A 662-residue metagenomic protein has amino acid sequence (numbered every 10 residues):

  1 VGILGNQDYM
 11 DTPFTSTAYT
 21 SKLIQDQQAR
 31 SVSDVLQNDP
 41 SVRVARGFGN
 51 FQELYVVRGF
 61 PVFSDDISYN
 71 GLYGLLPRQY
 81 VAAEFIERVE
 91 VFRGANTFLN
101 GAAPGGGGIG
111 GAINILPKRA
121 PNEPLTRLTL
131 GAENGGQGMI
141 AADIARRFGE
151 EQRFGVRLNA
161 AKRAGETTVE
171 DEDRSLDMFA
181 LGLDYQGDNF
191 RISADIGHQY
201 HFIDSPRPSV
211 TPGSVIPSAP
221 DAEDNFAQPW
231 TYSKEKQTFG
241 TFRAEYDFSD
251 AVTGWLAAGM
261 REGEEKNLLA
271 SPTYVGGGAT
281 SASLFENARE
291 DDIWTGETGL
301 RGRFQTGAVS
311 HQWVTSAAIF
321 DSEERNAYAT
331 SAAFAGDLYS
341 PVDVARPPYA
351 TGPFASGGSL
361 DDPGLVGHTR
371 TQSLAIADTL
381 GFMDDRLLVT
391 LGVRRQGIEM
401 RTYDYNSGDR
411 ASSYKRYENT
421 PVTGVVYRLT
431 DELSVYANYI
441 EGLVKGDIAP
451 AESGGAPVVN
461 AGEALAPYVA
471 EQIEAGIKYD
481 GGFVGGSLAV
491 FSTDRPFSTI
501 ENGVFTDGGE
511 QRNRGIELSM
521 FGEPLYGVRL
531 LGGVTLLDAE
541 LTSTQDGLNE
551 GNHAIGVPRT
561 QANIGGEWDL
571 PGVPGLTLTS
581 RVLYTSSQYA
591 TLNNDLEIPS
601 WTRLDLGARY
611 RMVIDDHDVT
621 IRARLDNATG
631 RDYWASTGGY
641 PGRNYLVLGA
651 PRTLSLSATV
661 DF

Functional and structural regions predicted by a protein language model:
V1-E123, A475: Acidic, small-polar-rich N-terminal luminal/periplasmic segments of exported/outer-membrane proteins
E84-E87, T97-F179, Y185-R191, T238 (+2 more regions): Outer-membrane beta-barrel translocator/receptor signature
R163-T167, A180-D247, M260-D291, F334-P363 (+1 more regions): Acidic/polar loop-and-plug regions of large Gram-negative outer-membrane beta-barrel proteins
F202-V215, D321-N326, V426-E474, Y479 (+4 more regions): Surface-exposed extracellular loop regions of Gram-negative outer-membrane beta-barrel proteins, predominantly
G240-G263, S283-D404: Face-selective signature of the C-terminal outer-membrane beta-barrel domain
R243-D247, A251-G259, G263-S271, Y436 (+3 more regions): Membrane-embedded beta-barrel scaffold of Gram-negative outer-membrane proteins
Q312-W313, A437, I473, I555-F662: Conserved C-terminal beta-signal and adjacent last beta-strands/turns of outer-membrane beta-barrel proteins
G485, V490-D494, D507-L592, T659: Gram-negative outer-membrane beta-barrel transporters
